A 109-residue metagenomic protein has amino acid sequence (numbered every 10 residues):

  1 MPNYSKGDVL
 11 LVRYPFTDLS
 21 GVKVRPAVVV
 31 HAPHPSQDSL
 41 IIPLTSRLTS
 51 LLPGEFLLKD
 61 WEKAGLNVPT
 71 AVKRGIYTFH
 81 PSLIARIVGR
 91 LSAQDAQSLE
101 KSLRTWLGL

Functional and structural regions predicted by a protein language model:
M1-L109: Conserved functional hotspots at enzyme active or ligand-binding sites that engage polyanionic ligands
